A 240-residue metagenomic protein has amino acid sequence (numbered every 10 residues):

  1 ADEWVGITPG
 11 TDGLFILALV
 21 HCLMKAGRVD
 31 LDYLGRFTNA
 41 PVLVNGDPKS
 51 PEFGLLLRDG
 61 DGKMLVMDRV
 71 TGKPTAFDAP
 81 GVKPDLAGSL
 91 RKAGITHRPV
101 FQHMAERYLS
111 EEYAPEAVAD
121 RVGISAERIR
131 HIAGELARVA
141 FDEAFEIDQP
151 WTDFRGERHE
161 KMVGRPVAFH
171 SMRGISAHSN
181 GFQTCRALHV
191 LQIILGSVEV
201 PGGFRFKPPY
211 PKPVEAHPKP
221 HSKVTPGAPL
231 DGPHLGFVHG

Functional and structural regions predicted by a protein language model:
E3-G156: Long, well-ordered, tryptophan-enriched scaffold segments
G10-D12, H21, G62, T71-G72 (+4 more regions): Short, glycine-/Ser/Thr-/acidic-enriched flexible segments
L14-F15, H189-G240: Extended redox/cofactor-interaction regions of prokaryotic respiratory oxidoreductases
L23-D30, A177-N180, L195-G202: Short helix-capping/linker segments at secondary-structure and domain boundaries
V118-I124, T152-F154, M172-H178, P208-V214: Conserved short loop/turn motifs at secondary-structure junctions
T152-E160, V167, C185-L188: Core of folded catalytic or high-affinity ligand/protein-binding domains in predominantly eukaryotic proteins
G164-M172: Short hydrophobic beta-strand segments
S171-R186, V190-I193: Conserved phosphate/anionic-ligand binding catalytic regions in large, soluble enzymes, centered on
